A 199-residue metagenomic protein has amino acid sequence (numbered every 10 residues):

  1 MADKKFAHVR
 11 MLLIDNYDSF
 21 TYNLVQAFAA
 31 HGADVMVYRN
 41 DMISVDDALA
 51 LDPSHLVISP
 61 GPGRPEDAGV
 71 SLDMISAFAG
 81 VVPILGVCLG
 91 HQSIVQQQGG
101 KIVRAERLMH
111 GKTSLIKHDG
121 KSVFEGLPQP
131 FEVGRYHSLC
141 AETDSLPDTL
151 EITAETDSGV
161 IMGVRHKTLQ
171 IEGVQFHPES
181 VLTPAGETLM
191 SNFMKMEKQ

Functional and structural regions predicted by a protein language model:
H8-R10, P53-G126, M190-N192: Cysteine-nucleophile active-site neighborhood
R10, D34, S54-H55, P83-L85 (+3 more regions): Structural signature of beta-strand start/N-cap positions in the alpha/beta core of ABC transporter nucleotide-binding
M11-H31: Short, charged N-terminal beta->alpha structural module
D34-N40: Short hydrophobic/Thr-rich beta-strand motif most characteristic of the beta2 strand and flanking loop of CheY-like
S44-D52: Short amphipathic alpha-helix with an adjacent loop that forms part of the alpha/beta core around
S122-T168: Catalytic beta-strand/loop cores that center a nucleophilic Ser/Cys/Thr and support acyl-enzyme chemistry
P130, T168, G173-P184: Phosphate-binding/catalytic loops
V181-Q199: Acyltransferase
